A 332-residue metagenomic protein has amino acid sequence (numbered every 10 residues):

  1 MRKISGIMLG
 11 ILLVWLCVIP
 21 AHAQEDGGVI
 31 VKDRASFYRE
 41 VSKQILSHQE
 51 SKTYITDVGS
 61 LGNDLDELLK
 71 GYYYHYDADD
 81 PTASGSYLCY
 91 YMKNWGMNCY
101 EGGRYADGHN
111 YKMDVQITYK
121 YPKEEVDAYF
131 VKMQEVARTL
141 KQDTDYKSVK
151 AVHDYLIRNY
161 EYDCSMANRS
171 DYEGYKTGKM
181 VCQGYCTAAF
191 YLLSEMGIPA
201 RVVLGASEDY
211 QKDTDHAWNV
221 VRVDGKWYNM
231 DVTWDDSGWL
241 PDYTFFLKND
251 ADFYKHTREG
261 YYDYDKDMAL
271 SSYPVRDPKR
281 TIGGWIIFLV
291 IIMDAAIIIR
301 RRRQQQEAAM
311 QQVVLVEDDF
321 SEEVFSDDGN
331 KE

Functional and structural regions predicted by a protein language model:
M1-G6: Positively charged n-region of N-terminal signal peptides that target proteins for export
V14-H22: C-terminal segment of classical bacterial N-terminal signal peptides
A23-T144, H256-E332: N-terminal accessory/pre-domain segments preceding catalytic cores
T56-D57, N159, D163-M166, K176-G178 (+3 more regions): Repeated polar recognition positions within modular binding domains
Y121-G174: Secondary-structure boundary elements
L140-S148, T177-Y185, Q211: Extracytoplasmic/periplasmic, Sec-exported soluble proteins
D154-M166, V181-E195: Secreted/periplasmic proteins that engage bacterial cell-wall peptidoglycan
G184-D252: Hydrophobic/aromatic-rich core segments of domains that either
